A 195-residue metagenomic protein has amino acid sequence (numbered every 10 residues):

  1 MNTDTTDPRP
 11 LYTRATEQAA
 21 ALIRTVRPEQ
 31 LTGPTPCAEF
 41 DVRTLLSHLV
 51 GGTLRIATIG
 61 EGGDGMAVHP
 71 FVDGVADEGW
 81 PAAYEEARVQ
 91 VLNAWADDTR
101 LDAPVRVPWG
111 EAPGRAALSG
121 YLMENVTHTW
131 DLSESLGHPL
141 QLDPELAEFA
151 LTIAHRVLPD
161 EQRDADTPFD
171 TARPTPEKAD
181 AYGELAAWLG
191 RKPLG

Functional and structural regions predicted by a protein language model:
N2-Q18, T25-A38, T58-A87, L92 (+1 more regions): Structured surface interface patches that mediate subunit assembly and partner/cofactor docking
L45: Extended, alpha-helix-rich binding/interface surfaces that flank or overlap catalytic cores and mediate recognition
H48-L49: Glycine-rich loop at the start of a catalytic domain that most often binds anionic cofactors/ligands
